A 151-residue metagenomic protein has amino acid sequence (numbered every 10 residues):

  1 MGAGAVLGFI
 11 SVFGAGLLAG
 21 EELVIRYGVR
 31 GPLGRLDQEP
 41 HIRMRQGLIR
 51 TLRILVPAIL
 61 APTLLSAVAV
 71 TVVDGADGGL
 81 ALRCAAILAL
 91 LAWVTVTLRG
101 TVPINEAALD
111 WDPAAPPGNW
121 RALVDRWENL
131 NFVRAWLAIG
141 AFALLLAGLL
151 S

Functional and structural regions predicted by a protein language model:
M1-I10, T71-L82, L144-S151: Helix-coil boundary and interhelical linker segments in multi-pass alpha-helical membrane proteins
G4-G20, A85-V94: Alpha-helical transmembrane segments
V6-L7, G14-P62, L109-D125: Interfacial loop at the N-terminal end of multi-pass membrane proteins
Y27-G28, L60-D77, V96, G100 (+1 more regions): Membrane-helix exit/interface motif
R50, P57, C84-I87, D125-E128 (+1 more regions): Internal alpha-helical transmembrane segments of multi-pass membrane proteins, especially GPCRs
P57-V70, R134-F142: Core segments of transmembrane alpha-helices that mediate helix-helix packing or line hydrophobic substrate/ligand
G79-I104, A108: Mid-chain, well-packed structural core segment of small domains
L109-S151: A generic hydrophobic-segment detector
